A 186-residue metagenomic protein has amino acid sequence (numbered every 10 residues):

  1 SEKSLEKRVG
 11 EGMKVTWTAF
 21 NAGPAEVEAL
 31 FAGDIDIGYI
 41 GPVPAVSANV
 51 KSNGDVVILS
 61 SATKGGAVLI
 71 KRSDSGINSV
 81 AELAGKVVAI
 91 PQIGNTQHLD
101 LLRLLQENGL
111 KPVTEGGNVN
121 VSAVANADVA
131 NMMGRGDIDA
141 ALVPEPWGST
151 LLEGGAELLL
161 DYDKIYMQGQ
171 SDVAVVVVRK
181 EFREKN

Functional and structural regions predicted by a protein language model:
S1-A19, P24-A25, I35, A48-K51 (+1 more regions): Short, polar/charged alpha-helical segment
K14-A22, Y39, P112-A125: Short beta-strand-to-loop elements that line the ligand-binding cleft of bilobed periplasmic-binding protein-like
N21-V56, A67-N78, H98, A127-M132 (+1 more regions): Pocket-flanking alpha-helical
P44, E115-N118, S122, A127-N186: Pocket-lining segment of extracytoplasmic ligand-binding domains
G54-A62, V87-A89, L160-M167: A structural signal for short loop-to-beta-strand junctions that line the ligand-binding cleft of periplasmic/secreted
I58-S60, K64-N78, M167-K180: Hydrophobic/proline-rich hinge and linker segments of small-molecule sensing/allosteric domains, predominantly
R72-V88, P112-E115, K180-N186: Flexible hinge/capping segments at coil-to-helix
